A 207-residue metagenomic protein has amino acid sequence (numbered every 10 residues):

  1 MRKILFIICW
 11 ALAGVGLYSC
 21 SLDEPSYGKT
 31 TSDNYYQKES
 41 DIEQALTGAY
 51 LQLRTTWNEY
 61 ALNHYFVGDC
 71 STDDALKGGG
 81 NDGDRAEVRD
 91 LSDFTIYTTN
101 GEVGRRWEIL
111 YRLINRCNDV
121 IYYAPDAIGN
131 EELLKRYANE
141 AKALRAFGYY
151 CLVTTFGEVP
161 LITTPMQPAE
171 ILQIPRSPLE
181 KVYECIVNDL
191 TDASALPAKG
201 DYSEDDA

Functional and structural regions predicted by a protein language model:
M1-G28: Bacterial Sec-dependent N-terminal signal peptides
S19-V67: Membrane-proximal, proline-rich intrinsically disordered regions
P25, V153-T164: Short, well-structured active-site flanking segments
K29-S32, T95-I96, T163-E170: Short linear capping/connector segments at secondary-structure termini
D33, Y60-G79, I162-T164, A198-A207: Short, surface-exposed recognition loops and adjoining beta-strand edges that mediate ligand/DNA contacts, enriched
N34-Y35, P160, Q173: Conserved beta-strand positions that form and line the central face of beta-propeller blades
E43, L51-W57, N81-F156, I171-E184 (+1 more regions): Conserved, well-structured interaction surfaces
